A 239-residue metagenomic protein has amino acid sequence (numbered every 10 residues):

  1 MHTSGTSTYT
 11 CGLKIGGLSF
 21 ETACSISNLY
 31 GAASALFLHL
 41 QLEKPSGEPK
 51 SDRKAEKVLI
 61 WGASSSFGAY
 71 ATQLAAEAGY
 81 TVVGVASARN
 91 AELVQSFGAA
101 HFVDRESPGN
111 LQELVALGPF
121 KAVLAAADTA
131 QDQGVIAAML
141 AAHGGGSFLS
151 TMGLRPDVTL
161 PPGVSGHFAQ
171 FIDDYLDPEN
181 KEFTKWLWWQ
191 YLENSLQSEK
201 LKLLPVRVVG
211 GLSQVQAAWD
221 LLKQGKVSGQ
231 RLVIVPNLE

Functional and structural regions predicted by a protein language model:
M1-E239: Terminal helix/beta-alpha structural elements that buttress the NAD(P)+-binding lobe
